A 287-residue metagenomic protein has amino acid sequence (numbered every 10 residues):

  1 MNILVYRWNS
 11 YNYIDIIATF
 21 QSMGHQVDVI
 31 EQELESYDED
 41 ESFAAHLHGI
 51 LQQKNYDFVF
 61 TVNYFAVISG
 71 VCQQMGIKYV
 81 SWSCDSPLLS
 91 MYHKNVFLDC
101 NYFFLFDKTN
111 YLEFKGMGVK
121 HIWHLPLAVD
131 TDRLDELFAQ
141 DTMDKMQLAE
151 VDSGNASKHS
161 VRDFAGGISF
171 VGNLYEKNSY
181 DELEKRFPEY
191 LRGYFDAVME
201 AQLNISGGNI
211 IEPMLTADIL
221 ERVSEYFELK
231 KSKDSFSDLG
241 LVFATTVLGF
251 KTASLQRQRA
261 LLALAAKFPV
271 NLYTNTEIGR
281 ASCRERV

Functional and structural regions predicted by a protein language model:
M1-M75, G240-R257, P269-L272: N-terminal pre-catalytic "stem/leader" segment of glycosyltransferase-like enzymes
N2-N12, K120-H121, P126-M146, G154 (+1 more regions): Nucleotide-sugar donor-binding catalytic core of glycosyltransferases
N9-Y11, N63-V67, S86-L88, F106-Y111 (+1 more regions): Short, polar loop motifs at secondary-structure junctions
M23, M75-G76, L98-D99, M117-K120: Short, structured coil segments at secondary-structure junctions
D38-D40, L88-N95, E113-M117, R133-F138: Short, charged, surface-exposed secondary-structure boundary motifs
C72-P87, Y102-L105, H124-L127, S169: Active-site proximal beta-strand in glycosyltransferases
Y92-F104: A conserved, positively charged/aromatic
F103-H121, T131, R259: A short, active-site helix/loop in glycosyltransferases that binds the activated sugar's phosphate group
